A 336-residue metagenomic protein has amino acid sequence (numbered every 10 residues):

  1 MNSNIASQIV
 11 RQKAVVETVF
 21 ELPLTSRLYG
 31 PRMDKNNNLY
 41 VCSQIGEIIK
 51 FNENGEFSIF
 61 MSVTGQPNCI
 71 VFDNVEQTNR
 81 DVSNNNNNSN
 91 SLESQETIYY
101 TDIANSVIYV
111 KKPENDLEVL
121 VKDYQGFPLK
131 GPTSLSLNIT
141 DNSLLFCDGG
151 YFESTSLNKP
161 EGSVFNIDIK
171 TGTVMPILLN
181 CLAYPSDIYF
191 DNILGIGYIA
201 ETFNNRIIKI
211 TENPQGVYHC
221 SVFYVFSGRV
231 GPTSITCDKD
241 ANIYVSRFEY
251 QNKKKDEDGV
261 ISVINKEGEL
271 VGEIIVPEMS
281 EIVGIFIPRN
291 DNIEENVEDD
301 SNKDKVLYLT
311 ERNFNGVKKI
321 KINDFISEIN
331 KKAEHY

Functional and structural regions predicted by a protein language model:
N2-T25: A short helix->beta-strand "capping" segment at the edge of beta-propeller domains
V16-L22, E56-M61, E118-Q125, T173-L179 (+2 more regions): A short beta-strand motif characteristic of beta-propeller blades
L22-N36, V63-D81, N90-I98, D102 (+7 more regions): Beta-rich, blade/repeat-based domains predominating in secreted/periplasmic proteins but also intracellular
Y40-S58: Beta-propeller domains
G46, N105-S106, Y151-E153, N204-R206 (+2 more regions): Short glycine/acidic-enriched loop and turn motifs that connect beta-strands
E47-I49, S106-Y109, G162-F165, R206-I208 (+2 more regions): A short loop-to-beta-strand structural motif that recurs across blades of beta-propeller domains
N52-G55, K111-D116, D168-G172, T211-G216 (+2 more regions): Short loop/turn segments that connect beta-strands within beta-propeller blades
I287-N290, D299-Y336: Blade-level signature of beta-propeller repeat domains, shared across WD40, Kelch, NHL, RCC1 and BNR/Asp-box propellers
